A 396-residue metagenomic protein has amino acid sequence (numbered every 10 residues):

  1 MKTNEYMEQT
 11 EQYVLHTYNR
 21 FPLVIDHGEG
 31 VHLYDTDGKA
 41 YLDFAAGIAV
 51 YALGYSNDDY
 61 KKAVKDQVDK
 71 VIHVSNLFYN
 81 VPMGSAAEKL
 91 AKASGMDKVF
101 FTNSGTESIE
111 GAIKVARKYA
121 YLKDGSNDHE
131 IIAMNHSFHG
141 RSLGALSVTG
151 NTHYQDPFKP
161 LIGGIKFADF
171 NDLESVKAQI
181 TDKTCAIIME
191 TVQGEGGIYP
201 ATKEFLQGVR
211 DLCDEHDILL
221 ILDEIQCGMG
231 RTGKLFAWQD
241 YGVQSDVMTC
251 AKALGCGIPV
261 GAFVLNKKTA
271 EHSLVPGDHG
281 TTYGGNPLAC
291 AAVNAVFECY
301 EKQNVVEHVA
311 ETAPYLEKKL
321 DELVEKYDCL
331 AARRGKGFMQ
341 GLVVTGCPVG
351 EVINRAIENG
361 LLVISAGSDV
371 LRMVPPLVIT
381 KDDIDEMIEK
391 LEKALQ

Functional and structural regions predicted by a protein language model:
M1-Q396: Conserved N-terminal phosphate-binding loop of PLP-dependent enzymes in the Aspartate aminotransferase
